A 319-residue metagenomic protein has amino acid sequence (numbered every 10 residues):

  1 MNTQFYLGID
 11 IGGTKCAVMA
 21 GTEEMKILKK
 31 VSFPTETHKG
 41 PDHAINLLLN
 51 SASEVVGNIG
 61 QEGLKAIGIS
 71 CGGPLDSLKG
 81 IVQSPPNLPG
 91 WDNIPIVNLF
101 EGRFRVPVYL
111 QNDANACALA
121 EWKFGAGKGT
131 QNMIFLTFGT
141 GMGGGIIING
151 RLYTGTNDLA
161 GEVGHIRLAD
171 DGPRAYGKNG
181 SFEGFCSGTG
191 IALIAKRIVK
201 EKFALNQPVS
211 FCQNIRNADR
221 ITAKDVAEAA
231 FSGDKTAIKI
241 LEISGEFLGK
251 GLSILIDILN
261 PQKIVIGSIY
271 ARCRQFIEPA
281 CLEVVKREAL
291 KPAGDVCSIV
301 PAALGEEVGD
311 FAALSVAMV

Functional and structural regions predicted by a protein language model:
M1-A66, D76-I81, V97-V106, K123-T130 (+2 more regions): ATP-binding/phosphotransfer module of carbohydrate and carboxylate kinases, centering on a glycine-rich
D10, G68-G72, F135-G141, G145-I147: Short beta-strand segments
G21, L75-D76, I146, N157: Hydrophobic alpha-helical segments, especially N-terminal targeting/anchoring helices
V31-F33, P86, T156: Short hydrophobic alpha-helix segments
G80-W91: A charged helix-plus-loop insertion that forms the helical arch/lid used to bind and gate nucleic-acid substrates
V108-N112: General beta-strand structural signal in soluble alpha/beta enzymes
C117-K123, I146, H165-R167: Adenylate-forming
L159-V163: Structural signature of FAD isoalloxazine-binding scaffolds in flavoprotein oxidoreductases
